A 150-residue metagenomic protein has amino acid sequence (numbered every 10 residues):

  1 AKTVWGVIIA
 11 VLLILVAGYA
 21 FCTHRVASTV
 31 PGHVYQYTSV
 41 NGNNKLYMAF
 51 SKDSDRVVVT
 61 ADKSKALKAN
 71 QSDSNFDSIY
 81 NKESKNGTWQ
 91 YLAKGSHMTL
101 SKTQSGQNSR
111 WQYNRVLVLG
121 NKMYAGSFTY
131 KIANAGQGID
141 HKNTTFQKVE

Functional and structural regions predicted by a protein language model:
W5-A20: Hydrophobic membrane-insertion alpha-helices, especially the h-region of bacterial N-terminal signal peptides
V26-Y47: Tryptophan-anchored aromatic micro-motifs
N41-N43, A61-N134: Contiguous, well-ordered beta-strand patches that form the walls/edges of small beta-barrel/beta-sandwich domains
M48-S64: Short, flexible N-terminal segments of the mature chain
D55-V59, Y91, F146: Generic structural motif
F128-E150: C-terminal partner/receptor-binding element of secreted or periplasmic proteins
